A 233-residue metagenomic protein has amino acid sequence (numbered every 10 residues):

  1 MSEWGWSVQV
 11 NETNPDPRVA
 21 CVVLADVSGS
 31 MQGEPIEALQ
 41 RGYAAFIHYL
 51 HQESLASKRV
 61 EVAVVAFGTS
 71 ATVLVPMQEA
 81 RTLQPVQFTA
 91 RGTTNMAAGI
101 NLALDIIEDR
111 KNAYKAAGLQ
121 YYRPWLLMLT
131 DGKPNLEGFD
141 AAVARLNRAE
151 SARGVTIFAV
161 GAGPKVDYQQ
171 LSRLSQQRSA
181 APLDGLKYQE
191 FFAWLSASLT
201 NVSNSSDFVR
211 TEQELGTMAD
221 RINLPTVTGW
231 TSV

Functional and structural regions predicted by a protein language model:
M1-V22, S28-E37, K111-L119: Acidic, polar low-complexity linker/tail segments
A25-S28, L39, V64, A103 (+1 more regions): DG-centered beta-turn motif at the end of beta-strands
G29-R59: …and closely analogous acidic/polar surface helices at protein-protein or active-site interfaces in A-domain-like
K58-Q87, Y168-L174: Short beta-strand-loop
T72, Q84-Y122, T156-Q169, L186-W194: Von Willebrand factor
Y114, G132-L174: VWA/integrin I-like adhesion module and closely mimicked acidic/polar interface patches used
A144, D207-V233: Extended acidic, low-complexity intrinsically disordered regions
A159, G163-A219: Von Willebrand factor A/integrin I-like adhesion domains
